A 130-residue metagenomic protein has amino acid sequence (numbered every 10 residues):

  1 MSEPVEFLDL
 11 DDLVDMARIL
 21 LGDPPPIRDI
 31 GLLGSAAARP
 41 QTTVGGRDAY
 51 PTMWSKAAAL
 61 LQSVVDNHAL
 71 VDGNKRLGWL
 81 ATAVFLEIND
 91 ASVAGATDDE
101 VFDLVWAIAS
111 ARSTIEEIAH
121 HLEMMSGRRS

Functional and structural regions predicted by a protein language model:
M1-S130: FIC/Doc superfamily catalytic core
